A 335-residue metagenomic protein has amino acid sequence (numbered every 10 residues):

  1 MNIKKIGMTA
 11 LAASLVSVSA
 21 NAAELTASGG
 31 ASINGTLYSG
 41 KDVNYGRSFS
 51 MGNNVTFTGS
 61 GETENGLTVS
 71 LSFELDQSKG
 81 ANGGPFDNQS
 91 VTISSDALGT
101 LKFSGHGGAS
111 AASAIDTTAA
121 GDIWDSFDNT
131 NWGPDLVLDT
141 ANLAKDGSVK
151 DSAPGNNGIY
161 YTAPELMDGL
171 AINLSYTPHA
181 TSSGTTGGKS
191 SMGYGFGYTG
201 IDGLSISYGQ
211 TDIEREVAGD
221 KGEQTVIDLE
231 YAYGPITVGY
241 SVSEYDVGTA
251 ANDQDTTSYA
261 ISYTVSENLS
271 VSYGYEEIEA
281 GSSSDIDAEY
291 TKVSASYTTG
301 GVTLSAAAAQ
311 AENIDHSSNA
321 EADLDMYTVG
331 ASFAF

Functional and structural regions predicted by a protein language model:
M1-F335: Outer-membrane beta-barrel proteins
